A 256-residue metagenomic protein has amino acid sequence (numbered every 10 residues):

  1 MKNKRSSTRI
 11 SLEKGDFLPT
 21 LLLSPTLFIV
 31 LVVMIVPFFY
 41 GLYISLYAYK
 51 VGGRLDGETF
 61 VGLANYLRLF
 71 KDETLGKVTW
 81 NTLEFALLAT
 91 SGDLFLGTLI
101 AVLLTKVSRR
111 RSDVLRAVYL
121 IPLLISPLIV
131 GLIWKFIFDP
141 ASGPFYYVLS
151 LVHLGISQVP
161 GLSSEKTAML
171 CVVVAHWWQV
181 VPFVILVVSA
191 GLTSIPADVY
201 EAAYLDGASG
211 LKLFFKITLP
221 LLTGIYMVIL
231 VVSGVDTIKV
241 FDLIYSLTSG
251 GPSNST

Functional and structural regions predicted by a protein language model:
M1-K14: Short, Lys/Arg-rich, polar N-terminal cytosolic tail immediately upstream of the first transmembrane signal-anchor
G15-T256: A structural signal for multi-pass alpha-helical bundles of membrane permease subunits that mediate small-molecule
